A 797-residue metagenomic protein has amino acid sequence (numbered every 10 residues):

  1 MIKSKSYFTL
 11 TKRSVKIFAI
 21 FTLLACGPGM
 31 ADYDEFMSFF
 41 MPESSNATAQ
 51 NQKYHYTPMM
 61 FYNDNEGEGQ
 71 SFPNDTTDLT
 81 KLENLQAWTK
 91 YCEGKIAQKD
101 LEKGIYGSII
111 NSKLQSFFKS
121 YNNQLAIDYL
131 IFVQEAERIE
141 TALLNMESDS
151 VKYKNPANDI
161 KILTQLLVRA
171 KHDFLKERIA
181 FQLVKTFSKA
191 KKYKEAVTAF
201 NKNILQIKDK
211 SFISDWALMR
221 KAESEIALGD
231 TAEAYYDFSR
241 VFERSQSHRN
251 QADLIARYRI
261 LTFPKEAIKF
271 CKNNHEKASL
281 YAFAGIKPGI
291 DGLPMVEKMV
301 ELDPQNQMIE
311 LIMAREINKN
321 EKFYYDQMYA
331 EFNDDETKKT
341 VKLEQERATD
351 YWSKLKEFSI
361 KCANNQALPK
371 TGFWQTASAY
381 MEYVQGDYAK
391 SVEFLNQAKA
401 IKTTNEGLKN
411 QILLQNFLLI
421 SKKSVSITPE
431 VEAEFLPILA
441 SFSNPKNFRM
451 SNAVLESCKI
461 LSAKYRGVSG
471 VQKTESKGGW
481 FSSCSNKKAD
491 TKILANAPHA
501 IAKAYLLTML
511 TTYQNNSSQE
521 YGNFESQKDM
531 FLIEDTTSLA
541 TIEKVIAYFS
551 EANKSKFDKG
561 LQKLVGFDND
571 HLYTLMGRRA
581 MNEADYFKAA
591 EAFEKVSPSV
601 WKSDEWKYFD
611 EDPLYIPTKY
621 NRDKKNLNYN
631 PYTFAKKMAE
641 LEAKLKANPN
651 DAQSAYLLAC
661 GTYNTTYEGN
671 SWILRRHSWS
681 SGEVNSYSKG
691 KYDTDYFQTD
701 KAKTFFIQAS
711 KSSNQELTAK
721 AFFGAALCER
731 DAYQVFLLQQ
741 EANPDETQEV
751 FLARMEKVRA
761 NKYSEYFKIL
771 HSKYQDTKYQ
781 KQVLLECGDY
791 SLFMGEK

Functional and structural regions predicted by a protein language model:
M1-T11: N-terminal secretory signal peptides that target proteins for export/translocation
K12-V15, N714: Generic alpha-helix initiation/capping and coil-helix boundary signal
S14-A25: Bacterial N-terminal signal peptides
C26-K185, A190-K797: Extracytoplasmic/secretory-pathway proteins
